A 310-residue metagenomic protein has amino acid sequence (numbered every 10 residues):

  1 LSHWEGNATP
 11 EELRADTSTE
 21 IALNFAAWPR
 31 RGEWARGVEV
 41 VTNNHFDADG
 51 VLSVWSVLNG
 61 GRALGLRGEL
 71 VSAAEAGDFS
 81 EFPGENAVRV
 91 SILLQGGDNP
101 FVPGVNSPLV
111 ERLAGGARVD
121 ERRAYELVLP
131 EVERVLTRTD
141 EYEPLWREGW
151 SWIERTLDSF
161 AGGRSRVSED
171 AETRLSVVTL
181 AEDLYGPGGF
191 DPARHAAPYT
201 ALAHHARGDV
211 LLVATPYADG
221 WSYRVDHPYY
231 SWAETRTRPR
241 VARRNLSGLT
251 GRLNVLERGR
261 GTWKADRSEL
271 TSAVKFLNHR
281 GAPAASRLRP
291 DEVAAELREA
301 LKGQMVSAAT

Functional and structural regions predicted by a protein language model:
L1-N99, R118-T310: Replace "Mg2+/Mn2+-dependent" with "divalent metal-dependent
V110: Phosphate/adenylate-binding glycine loop and adjacent helical scaffold
